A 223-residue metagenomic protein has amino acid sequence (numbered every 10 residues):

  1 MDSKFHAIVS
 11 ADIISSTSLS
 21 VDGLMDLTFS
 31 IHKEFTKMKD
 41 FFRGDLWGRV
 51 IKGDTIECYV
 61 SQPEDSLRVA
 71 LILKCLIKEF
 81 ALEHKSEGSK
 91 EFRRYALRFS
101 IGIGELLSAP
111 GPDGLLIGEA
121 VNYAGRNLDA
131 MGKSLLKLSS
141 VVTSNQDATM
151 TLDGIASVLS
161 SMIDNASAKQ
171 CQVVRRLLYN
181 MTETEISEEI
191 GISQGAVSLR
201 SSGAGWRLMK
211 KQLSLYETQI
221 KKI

Functional and structural regions predicted by a protein language model:
M1-D129: DNA-contacting interfaces and partner/effector-binding or oligomerization modules in DNA-centric proteins
P110-L115, A130-A156: Flexible, glycine/charge-rich interdomain/linker segments that couple and regulate nucleotide signaling catalytic cores
I163-Q170: Short helix-coil-helix linker/hinge
D164, Y179, Q194, W206-K210: Regulatory/sensor and coupling segments of signal-transduction and defense proteins
Q170-L177: Short alpha-helical "packing" element that flanks the helix-turn-helix/winged-helix DNA-binding module
T182-I190, V197: Short alpha-helical "recognition helix" segments of helix-turn-helix
S198-G203: Key DNA-contacting residues within the recognition helix of helix-turn-helix
G205-I220: Short, Lys/Arg-enriched C-terminal cap helix and immediately downstream tail that follows
